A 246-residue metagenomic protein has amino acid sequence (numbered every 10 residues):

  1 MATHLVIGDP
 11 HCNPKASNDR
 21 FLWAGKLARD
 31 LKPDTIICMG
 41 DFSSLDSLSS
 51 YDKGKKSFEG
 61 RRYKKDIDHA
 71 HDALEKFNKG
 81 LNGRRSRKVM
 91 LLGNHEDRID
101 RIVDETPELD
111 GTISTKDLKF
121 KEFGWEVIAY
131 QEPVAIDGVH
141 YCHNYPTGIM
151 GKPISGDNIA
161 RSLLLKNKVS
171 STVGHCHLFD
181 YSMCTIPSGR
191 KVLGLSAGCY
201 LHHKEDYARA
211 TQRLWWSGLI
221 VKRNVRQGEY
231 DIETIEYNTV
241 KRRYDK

Functional and structural regions predicted by a protein language model:
M1-E75, G83: N-terminal active-site segment of His-dependent metallophosphoesterases
T3-C12, G138-G148, L193-G198: Active-site-proximal beta-strand elements of phosphoester/diester hydrolases
L22-A24, K53-K56, T106-L109, P187-K191: Glycine-rich, phosphate-binding/catalytic loops in enzymes
I36, K88-M90, G194: Hydrophobic/aromatic residues located in beta-strands of well-ordered beta-sheets within soluble catalytic
S49-S50, A210-R213, K241-R242: Long, hydrophilic "mature protein body" segments
H69-T172, C176-P187: Conserved catalytic scaffold of divalent metal-dependent phosphoesterases
Y145-I235: Conserved beta-sheet core of the metallophosphoesterase superfamily
E233-K246: Short, solvent-exposed aromatic-acidic interface loops
